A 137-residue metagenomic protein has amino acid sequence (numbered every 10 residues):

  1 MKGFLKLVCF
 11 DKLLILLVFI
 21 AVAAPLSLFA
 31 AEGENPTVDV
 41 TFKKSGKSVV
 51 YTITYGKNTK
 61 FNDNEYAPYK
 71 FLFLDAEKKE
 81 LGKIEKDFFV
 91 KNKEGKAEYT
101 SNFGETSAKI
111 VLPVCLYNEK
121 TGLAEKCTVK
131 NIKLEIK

Functional and structural regions predicted by a protein language model:
K2-G3, L28: Long, low-complexity intrinsically disordered regions enriched in acidic and polar residues with frequent FG dipeptides
G3-I15: Bacterial N-terminal signal peptides that target proteins for export
K12-S27: Bacterial N-terminal signal peptides
A31-K137: Extracellular/lumen-exposed scaffold segments
